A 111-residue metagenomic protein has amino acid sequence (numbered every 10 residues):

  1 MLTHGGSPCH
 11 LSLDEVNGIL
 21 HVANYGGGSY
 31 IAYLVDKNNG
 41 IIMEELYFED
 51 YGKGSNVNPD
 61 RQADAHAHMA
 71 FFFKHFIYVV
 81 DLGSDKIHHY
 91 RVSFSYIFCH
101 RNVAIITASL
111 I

Functional and structural regions predicted by a protein language model:
M1-M69: Asp-box/WD-like beta-propeller blade repeats and closely related beta-sheet repeat scaffolds
P8, A67, K74, S109-I111: Conserved positions at the start
Y25-G27, V35, H75, L82-S84 (+1 more regions): Short loop/turn segments immediately following the C-termini of beta-strands
I41-E45, Y51-N56, S93-L110: Blade-edge beta-strand/turn elements of extracellular beta-propeller and related beta-sheet repeat scaffolds
F48, F71, V79, C99: Conserved, well-structured core segments that form the ligand-binding/active-site neighborhood of functional domains
R61-D64, I77-D81: A charged, amphipathic alpha-helical module
S84-K86, S109: Beta-propeller domains
